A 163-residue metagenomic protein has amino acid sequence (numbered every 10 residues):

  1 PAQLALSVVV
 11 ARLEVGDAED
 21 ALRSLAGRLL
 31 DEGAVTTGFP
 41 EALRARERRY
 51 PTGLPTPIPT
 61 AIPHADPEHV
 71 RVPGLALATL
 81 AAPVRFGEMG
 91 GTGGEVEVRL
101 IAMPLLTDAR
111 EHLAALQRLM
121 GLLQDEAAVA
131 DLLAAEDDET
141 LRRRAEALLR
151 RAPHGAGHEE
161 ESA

Functional and structural regions predicted by a protein language model:
P1-A163: Cytosolic covalent-transfer regions centered on His/Cys nucleophiles that carry phosphoryl or persulfide groups
